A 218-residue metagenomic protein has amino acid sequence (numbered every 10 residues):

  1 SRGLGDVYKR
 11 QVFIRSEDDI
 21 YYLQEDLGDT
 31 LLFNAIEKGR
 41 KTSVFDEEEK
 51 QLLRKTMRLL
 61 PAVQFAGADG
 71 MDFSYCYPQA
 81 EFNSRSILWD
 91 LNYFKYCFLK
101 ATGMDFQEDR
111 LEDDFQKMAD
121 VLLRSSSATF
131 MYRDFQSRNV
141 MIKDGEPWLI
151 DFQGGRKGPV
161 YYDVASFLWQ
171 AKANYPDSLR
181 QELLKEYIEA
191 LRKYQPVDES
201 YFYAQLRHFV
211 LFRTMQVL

Functional and structural regions predicted by a protein language model:
S1-D6, F202, L211-V217: Short, intrinsically disordered, charge-balanced linker/junction segments flanking boundaries in proteins
R2, D6-F82, S86-W89, K100: ATP-binding pocket architecture of kinase catalytic cores
V63, M118-V164, A171-Y175: Active-site acidic catalytic loop and adjacent metal/ATP-binding pocket of ATP-dependent phosphoryl transfer enzymes
A68-A80, R85, D90-M131, S200: An alpha-helical support segment within catalytic cores of ATP-dependent transferases
G70, Y77, E81, I87-L88 (+4 more regions): Glycan-recognition and catalytic cores of secretory/periplasmic carbohydrate-active enzymes
N92-A101, V160-P196, H208-V217: Active-site activation/catalytic loop segments of kinase-like enzymes and analogous catalytic loops in related
P196-F202: Histidine/acidic-rich helix-loop-helix segments that form or flank divalent-metal centers in metalloenzyme catalytic
